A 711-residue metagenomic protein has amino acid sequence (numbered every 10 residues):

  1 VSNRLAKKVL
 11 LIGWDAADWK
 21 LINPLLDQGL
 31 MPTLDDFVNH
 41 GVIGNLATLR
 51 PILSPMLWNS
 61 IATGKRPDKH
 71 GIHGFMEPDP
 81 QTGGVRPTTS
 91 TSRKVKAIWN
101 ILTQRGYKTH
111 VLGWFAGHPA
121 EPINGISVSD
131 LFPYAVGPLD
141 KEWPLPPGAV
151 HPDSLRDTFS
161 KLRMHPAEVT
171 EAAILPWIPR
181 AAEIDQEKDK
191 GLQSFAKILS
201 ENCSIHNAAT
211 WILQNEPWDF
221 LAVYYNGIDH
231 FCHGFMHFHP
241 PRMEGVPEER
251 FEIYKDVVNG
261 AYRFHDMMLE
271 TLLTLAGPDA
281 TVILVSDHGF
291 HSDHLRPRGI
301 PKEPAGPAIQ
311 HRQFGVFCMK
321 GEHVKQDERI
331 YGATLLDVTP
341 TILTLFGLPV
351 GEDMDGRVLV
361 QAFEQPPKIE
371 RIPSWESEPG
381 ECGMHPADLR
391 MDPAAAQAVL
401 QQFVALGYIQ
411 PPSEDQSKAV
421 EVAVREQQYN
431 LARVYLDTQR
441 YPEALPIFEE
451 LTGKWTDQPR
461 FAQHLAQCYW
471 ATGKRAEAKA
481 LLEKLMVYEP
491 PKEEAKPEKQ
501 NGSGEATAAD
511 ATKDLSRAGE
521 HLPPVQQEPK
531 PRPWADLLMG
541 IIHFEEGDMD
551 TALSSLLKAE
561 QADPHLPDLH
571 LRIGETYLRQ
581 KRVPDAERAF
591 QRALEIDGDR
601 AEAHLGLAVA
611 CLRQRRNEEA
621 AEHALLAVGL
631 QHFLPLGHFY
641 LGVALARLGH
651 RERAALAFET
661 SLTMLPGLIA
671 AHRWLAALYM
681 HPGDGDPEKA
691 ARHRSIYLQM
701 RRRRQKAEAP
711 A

Functional and structural regions predicted by a protein language model:
L11-G13, T33, G260-P301, I342: Metal-dependent active-site segment of extracytoplasmic phospho-/sulfohydrolases and closely related
K65-E249: His/Asp/Glu-rich, glycine-adjacent segments that coordinate divalent cations and/or stabilize oxyanion chemistry on
E270, I300-P349, Q365: Substrate-binding rim/cap in mid-to-C-terminal beta-strand-loop elements of soluble/periplasmic
D279-G321, D355, R371-W375: Histidine-centered active-site microenvironments of extracellular/periplasmic hydrolases and transferases
Q439-P446, T472-L481, D514-R517, E545-K558 (+4 more regions): Structural signature of tandem alpha-helical TPR/SEL1-like repeats, specifically the intra-repeat loop/turn
K454, Y488, E528, A562 (+4 more regions): Structural marker of alpha-solenoid helical repeat scaffolds
